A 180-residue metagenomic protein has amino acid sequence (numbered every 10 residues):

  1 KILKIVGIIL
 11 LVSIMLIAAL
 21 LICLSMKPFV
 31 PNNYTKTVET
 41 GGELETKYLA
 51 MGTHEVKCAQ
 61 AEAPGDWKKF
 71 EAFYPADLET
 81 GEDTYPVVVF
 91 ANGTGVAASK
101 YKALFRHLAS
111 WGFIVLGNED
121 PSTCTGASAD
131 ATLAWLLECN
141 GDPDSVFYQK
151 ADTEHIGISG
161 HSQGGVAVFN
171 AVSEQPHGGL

Functional and structural regions predicted by a protein language model:
K1-M15: N-terminal Sec-pathway targeting helices
L16-N33: Membrane-interface motif at the C-terminal end of an N-terminal transmembrane signal
P28-T84: N-terminal cap/lid segment of alpha/beta-hydrolase-fold proteins
L78, G93-A97, V115, D120-T125 (+1 more regions): Solvent-exposed loop/turn segments at secondary-structure junctions within structured extracellular/periplasmic domains
E79-D83, A127-V166, E174-G178: Gly/Ser-rich "nucleophile elbow"/oxyanion-hole loop immediately N-terminal to the catalytic nucleophile in hydrolases
E82-G93: Short beta-strand element of the alpha/beta-hydrolase
S99-N118: Short amphipathic alpha-helix adjacent to the substrate-entry channel of hydrolases
A103, N170-E174: Active-site signature of alpha/beta-hydrolase-fold catalytic machinery across serine- and Asp/Cys-nucleophile hydrolases
